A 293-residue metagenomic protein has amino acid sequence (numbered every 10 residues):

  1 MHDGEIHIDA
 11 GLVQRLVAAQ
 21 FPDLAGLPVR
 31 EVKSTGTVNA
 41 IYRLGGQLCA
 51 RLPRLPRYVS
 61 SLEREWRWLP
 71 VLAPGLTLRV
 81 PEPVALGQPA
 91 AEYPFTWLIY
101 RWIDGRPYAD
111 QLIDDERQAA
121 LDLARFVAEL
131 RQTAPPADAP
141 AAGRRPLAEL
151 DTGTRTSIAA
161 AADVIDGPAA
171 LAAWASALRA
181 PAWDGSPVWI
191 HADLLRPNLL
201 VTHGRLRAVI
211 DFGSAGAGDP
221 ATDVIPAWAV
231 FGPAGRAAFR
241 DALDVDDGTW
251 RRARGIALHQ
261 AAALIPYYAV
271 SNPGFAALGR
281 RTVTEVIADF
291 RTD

Functional and structural regions predicted by a protein language model:
M1-A25: Juxta-kinase regulatory segment immediately upstream of eukaryotic protein kinase catalytic domains
M1-E5, V59, R155-V164, A237-V245 (+1 more regions): ATP/Mg2+ or Mg2+-diphosphate-binding catalytic cores that bind nucleotide phosphates or diphosphates via glycine-rich
H2-I6, G26-E149, A159-D166, R291: ATP-binding pocket architecture of kinase catalytic cores
A10-Q14, W66, P233, A237: Short, surface-exposed alpha-helical segments at coil->helix boundaries
G45, F95, G185-P187, R205: Conserved catalytic motifs of the protein kinase core domain
R57-V59, P187-I190, L195-G255: Active-site Asp-x-Gly
Q111-L112, S157-V188: ATP-dependent phospho-/nucleotidyl transfer catalytic cores
R254-A263: Hydrophobic alpha-helical segments that form the core of small-molecule binding pockets and/or dimer interfaces
